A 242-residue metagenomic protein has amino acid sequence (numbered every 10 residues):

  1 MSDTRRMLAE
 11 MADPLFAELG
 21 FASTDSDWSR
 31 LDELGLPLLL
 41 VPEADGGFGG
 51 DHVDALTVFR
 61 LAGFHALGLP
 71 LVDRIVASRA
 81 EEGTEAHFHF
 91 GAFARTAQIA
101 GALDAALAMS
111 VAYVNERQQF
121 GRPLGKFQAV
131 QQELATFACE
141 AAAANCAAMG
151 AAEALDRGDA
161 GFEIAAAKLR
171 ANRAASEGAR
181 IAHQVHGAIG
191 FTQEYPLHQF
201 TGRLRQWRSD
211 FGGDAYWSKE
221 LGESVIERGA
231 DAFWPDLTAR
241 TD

Functional and structural regions predicted by a protein language model:
M1-H65, F93-D242: Alpha-helical interface subdomain recognition
L69-G83: A short core secondary-structure module
T84-G91: Conserved, charge-rich beta-strand/loop surface module that forms ligand/interface-binding patches within domains
